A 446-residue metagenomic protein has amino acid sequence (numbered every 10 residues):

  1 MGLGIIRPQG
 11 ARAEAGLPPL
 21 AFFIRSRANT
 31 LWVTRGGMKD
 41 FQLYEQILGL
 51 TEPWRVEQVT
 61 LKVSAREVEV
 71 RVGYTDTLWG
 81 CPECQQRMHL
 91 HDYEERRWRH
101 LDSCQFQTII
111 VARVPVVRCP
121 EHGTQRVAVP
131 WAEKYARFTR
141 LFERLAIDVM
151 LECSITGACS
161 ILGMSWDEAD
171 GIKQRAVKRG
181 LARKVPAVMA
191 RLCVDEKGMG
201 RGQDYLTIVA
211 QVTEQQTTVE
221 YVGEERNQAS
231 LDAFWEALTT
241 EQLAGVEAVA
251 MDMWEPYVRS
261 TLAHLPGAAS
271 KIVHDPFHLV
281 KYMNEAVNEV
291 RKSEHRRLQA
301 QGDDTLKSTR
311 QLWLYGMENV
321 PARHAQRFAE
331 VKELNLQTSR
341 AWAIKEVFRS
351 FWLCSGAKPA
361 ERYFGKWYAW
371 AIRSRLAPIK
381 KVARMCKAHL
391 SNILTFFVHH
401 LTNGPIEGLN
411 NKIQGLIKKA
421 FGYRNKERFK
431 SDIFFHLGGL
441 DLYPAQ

Functional and structural regions predicted by a protein language model:
G10-F22: Positively charged N-terminal leader segments that act as targeting/secretion signals
A21-T30, Q85-H89, Y93-Q203, A244 (+1 more regions): Short, positively charged, Gly/Tyr-enriched micro-motifs that form contact patches at catalytic or ligand/partner
F22-R27, L31-G36, Y74, E83 (+6 more regions): Acidic/histidine-rich catalytic cores and adjacent linkers of DNA breakage/strand-transfer/modification proteins
A28, T34-D76: N-terminal alpha-helical interaction blocks
Y74-L78, A112-P115: Short metal-coordination and nucleic-acid-contact micro-motifs, chiefly zinc-binding Cys/His arrays
Y135-R144, E224, E247, I372-S374 (+1 more regions): Acidic, glycine-enriched active-site microenvironments
E168-A263: RNase H-like nuclease fold core
P276-L298: Short alpha-helix plus adjacent loop in nuclease-associated cores
